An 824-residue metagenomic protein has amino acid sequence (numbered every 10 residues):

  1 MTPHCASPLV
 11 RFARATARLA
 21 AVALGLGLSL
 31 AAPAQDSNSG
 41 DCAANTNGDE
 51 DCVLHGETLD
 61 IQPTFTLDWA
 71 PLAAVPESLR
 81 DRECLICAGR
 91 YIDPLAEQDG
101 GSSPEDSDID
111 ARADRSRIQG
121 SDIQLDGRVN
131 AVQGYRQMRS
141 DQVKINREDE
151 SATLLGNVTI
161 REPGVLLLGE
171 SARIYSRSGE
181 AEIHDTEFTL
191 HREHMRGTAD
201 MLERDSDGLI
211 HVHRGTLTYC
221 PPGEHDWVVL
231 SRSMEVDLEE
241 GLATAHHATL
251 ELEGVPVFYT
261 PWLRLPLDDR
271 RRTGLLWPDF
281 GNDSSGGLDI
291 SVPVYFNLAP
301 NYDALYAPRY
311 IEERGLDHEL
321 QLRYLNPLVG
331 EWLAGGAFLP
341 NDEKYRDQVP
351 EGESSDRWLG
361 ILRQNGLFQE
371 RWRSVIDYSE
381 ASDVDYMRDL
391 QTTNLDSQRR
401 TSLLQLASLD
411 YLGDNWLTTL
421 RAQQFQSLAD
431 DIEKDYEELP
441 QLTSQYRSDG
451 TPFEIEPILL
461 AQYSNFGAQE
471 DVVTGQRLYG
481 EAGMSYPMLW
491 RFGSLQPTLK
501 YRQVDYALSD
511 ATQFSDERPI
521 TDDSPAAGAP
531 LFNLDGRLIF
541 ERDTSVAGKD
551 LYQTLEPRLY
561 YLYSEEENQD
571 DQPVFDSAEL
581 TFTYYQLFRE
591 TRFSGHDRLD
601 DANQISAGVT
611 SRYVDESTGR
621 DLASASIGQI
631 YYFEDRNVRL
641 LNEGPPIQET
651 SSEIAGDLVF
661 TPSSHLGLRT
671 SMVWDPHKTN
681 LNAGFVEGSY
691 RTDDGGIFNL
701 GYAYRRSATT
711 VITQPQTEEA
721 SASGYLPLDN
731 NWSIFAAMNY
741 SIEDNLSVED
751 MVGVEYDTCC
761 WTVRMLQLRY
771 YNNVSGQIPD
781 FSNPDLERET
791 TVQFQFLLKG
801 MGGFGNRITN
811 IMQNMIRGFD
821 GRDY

Functional and structural regions predicted by a protein language model:
M1-P3, A21, G821-Y824: Short, intrinsically disordered, low-complexity terminal/loop segments
M1-R14: N-terminal secretory signal peptides that target proteins for export/translocation
H4, N38-D41, N45-N47, Y259 (+1 more regions): Extracellular and secretory-pathway beta-repeat/beta-biased strand scaffolds
H4, S29, L59, L67-L72 (+4 more regions): Generic N-terminal simple sequence motifs
T16-S29: Bacterial N-terminal signal peptides
L30-A34: Sec/Tat signal peptide C-region and signal peptidase I cleavage site
Q35-H213, V228-H247, Y306, Y446: N-terminal amphipathic/hydrophobic interface segments
L72, R80-I86, V165-A181, F188-T218 (+2 more regions): Outer-membrane beta-barrel proteins and related beta-barrel translocases across Gram-negative bacteria
